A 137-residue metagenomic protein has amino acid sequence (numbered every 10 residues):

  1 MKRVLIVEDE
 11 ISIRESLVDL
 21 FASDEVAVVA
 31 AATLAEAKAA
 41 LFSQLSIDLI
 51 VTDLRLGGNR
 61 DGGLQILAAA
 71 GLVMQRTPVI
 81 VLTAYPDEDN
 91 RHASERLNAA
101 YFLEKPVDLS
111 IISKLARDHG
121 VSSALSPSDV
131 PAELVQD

Functional and structural regions predicted by a protein language model:
E8: Conserved acidic carboxylate
I11-V29: Two-component/phosphorelay signaling modules centered on CheY-like receiver
V18, V29-L49, G57, L72: Acidic, metal-coordinating helix/loop segments flanking the phosphotransfer/catalytic sites of two-component signaling
R60-R76: Short amphipathic alpha-helix used as the core "switch/output" element in two-component signaling
D61, Q65, P86-L103: Alpha4 helix (beta4-alpha4-beta5 surface) of REC/receiver domains from two-component response regulators
D89, V107-A116, D129: C-terminal output helix
A116-A132: The C-terminal output helix
